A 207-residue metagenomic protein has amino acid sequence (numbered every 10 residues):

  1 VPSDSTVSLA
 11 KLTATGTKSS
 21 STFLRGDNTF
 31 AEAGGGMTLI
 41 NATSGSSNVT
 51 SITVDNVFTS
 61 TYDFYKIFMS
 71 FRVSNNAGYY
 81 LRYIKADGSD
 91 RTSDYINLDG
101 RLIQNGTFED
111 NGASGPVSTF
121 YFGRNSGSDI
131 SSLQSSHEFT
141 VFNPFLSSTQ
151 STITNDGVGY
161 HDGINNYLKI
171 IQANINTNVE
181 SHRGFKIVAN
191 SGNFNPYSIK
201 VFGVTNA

Functional and structural regions predicted by a protein language model:
V1-S44: Fibrous stalk/shaft segments of extracellular and virion attachment machinery
G34-A207: Surface-exposed molecular-recognition determinants
